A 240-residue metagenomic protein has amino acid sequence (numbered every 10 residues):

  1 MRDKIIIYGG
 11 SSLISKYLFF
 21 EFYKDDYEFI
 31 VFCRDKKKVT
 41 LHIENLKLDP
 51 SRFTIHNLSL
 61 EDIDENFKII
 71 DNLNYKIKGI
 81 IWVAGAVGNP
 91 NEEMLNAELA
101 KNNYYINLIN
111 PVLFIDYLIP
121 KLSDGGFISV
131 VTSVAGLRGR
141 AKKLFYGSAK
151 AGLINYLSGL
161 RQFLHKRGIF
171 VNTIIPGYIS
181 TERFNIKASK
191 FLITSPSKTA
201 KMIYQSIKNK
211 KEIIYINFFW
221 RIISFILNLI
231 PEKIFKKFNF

Functional and structural regions predicted by a protein language model:
Y8, I77-G85, V130, N172: Rossmann-fold scaffold of SDR-type NAD(P)-dependent oxidoreductases
S11-S12, F19: N-terminal Rossmann NAD(P)H-binding glycine-rich loop of SDR-like oxidoreductase domains
I63, D71, G85-K101, K142: Conserved mid-core segment of classical short-chain dehydrogenase/reductases
A86, N96-L113, L153: Catalytic Tyr-X3-Lys loop
I115, A149: Active-site helix of classical SDR
S133: Residue(s) in the substrate-gating loop at a strand-loop-helix junction that position the organic substrate next
R138, G159-F170: Active-site-adjacent segment of SDR/Rossmann-fold oxidoreductases
T173, A188-F225: C-terminal helical subdomain
